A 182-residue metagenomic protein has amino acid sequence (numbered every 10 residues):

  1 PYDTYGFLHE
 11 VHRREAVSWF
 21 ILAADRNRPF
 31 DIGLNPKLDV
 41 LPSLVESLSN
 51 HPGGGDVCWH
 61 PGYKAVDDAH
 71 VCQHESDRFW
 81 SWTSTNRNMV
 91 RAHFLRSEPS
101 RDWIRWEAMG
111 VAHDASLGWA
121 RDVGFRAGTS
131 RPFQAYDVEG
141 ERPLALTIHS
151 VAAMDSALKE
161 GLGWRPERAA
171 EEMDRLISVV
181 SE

Functional and structural regions predicted by a protein language model:
P1-V11, L38, P42-E46, R78-S181: Active-site-adjacent pocket scaffolds in enzyme catalytic domains
P1-Y63: Short, well-structured secondary-structure segments
R28-L34, A69-C72, P99-I104, R126-A127: A short acidic (Asp/Glu
H51-P52, W59, H70-C72, N86 (+1 more regions): Glycine-rich phosphate/ribose-binding loops and adjacent secondary-structure elements that form binding surfaces
V57, P61-W80: A compositional/structural signature marking long, glycine- and acidic/polar-rich segments with frequent tryptophans
